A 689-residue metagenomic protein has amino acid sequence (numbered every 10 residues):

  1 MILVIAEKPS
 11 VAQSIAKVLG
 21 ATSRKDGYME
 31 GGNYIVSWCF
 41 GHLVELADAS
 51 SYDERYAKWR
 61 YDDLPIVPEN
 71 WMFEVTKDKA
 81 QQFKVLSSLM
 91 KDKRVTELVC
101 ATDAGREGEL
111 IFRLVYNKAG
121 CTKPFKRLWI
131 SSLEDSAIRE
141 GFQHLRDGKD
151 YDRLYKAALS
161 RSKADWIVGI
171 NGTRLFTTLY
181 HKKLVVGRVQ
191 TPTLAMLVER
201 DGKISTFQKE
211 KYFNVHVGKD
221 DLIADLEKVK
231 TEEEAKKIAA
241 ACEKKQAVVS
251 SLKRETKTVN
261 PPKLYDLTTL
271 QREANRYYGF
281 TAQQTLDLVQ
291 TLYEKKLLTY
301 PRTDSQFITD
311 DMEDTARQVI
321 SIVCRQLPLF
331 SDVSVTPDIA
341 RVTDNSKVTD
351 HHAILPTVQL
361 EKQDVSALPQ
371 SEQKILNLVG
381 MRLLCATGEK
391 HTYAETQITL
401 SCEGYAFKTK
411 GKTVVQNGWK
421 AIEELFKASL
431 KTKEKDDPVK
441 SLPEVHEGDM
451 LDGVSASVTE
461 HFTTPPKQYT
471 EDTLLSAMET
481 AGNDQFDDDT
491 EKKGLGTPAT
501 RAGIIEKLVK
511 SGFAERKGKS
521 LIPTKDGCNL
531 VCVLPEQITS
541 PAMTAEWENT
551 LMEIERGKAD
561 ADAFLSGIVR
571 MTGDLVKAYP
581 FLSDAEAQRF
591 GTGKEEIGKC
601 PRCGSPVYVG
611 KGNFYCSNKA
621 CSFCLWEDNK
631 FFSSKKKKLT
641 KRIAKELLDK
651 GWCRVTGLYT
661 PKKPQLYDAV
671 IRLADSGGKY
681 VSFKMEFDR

Functional and structural regions predicted by a protein language model:
M1, V99-A104, H181-K183, R254-K263 (+3 more regions): Conserved short loop/turn motifs at secondary-structure junctions
M1-S162, W166, V454, P465: Intrinsically disordered, low-complexity regulatory segments
I2-L3, K79, M90, K118 (+4 more regions): Basic, low-complexity terminal or inter-domain segments flanking catalytic cores
P9-A16, N33-V36, F40, T76-S87 (+19 more regions): Amphipathic alpha-helical transducer elements in NTP-driven molecular machines
K93, D135-V217, R254-T258: C-terminal or mid-to-C-terminal helical accessory/interaction module adjacent to the motor/catalytic core
S160, E232-Y265, Q271, A542: Metal- or metallocofactor-binding catalytic centers and their adjacent structured scaffolds across diverse enzyme
D221-I223, K253-R254, C324: Phosphate-rich ligand and nucleic-acid binding surfaces
